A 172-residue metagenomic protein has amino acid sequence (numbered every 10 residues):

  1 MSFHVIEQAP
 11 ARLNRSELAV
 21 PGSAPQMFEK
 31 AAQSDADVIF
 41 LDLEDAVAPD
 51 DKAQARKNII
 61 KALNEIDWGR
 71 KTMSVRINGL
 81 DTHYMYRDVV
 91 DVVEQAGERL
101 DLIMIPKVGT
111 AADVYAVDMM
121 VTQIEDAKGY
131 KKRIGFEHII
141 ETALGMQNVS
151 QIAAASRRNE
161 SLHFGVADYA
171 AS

Functional and structural regions predicted by a protein language model:
F3, Q8-S172: Conserved alpha/beta-domain cores
